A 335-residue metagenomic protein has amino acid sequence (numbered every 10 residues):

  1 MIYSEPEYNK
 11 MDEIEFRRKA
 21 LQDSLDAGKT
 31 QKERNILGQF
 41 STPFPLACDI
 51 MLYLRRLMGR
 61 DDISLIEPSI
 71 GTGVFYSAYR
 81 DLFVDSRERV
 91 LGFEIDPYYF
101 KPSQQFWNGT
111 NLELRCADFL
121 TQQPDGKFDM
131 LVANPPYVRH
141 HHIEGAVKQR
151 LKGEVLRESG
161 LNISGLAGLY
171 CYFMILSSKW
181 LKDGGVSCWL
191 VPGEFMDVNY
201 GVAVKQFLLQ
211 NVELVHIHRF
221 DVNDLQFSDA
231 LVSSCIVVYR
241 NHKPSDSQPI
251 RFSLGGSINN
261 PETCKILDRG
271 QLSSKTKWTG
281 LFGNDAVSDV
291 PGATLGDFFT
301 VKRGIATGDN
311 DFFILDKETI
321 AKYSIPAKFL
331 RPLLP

Functional and structural regions predicted by a protein language model:
M1-E5, R17-G28, L151-I163, W189-V191 (+1 more regions): Short charge-dense sequence patches
M1-L57: S-adenosyl-L-methionine
K10-I14, S288, Y323: Intrinsic-disorder-associated interaction segments
N35-Y53, I63-P102, W107-I314: Signature of N6-adenine DNA methyltransferases within the class I
R60: Flanking scaffold residues of small Cys/His-coordinated metal-binding clusters
A321-P335: C-terminal target-recognition/interaction regions appended to catalytic cores
